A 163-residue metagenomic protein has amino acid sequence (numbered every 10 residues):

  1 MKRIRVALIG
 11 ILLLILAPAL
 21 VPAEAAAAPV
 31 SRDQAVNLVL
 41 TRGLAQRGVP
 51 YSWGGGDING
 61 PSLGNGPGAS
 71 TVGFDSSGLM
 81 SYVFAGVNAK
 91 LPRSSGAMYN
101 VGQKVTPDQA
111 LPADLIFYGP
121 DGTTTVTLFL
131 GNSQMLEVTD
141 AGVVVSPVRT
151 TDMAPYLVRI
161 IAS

Functional and structural regions predicted by a protein language model:
K2-I15, L20-Q34, L40, A89 (+2 more regions): Aromatic- and glycine-rich peptidoglycan recognition patches
A27-S77, V87: N-terminal capping segments
W53, R93-S95: A generic structural-conservation signal
A113-D114: Loop/turn positions that initiate beta-strands
